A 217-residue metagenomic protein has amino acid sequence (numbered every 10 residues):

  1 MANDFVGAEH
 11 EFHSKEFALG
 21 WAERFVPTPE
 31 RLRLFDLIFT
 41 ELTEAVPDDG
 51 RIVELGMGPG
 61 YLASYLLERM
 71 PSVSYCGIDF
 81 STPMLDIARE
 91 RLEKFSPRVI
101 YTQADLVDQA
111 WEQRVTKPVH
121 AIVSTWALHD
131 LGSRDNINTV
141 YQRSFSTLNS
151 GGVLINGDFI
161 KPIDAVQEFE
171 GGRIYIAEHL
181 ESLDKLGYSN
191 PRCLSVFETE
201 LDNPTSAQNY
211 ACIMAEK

Functional and structural regions predicted by a protein language model:
M1-V46: Conserved class I S-adenosyl-L-methionine
V53, P59-Q109: Class I SAM-dependent methyltransferase SAM/SAH-binding core
D108-T116: Short conserved loop adjoining the S-adenosyl-L-methionine
V123: A conserved beta-strand element that flanks and buttresses the S-adenosyl-L-methionine
W126-D130: Short catalytic micro-motifs in class I SAM-dependent methyltransferases
N138-S150: A short glycine-rich, Lys/Arg-flanked "PGG" loop and its adjoining helix->strand segment in the class I
I155-T205: C-terminal alpha-helical "lid/dimerization" subdomain adjacent to the S-adenosyl-L-methionine
I213-K217: C-terminal lobe and adjacent flexible extensions of AdoMet/dcAdoMet transferase-like proteins
